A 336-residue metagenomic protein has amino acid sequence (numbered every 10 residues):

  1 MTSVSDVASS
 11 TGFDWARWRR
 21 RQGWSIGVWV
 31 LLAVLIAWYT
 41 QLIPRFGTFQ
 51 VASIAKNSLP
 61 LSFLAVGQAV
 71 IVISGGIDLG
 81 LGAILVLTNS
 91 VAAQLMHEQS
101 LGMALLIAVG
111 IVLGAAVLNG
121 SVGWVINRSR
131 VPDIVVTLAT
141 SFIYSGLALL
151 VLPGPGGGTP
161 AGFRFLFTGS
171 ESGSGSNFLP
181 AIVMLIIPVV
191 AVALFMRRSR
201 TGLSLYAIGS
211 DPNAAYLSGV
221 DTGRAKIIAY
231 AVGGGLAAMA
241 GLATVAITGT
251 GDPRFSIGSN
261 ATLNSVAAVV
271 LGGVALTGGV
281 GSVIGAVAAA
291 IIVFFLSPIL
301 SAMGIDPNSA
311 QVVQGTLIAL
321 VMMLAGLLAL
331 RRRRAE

Functional and structural regions predicted by a protein language model:
M1-A65, L101-L106, A335-E336: Membrane-interfacial amphipathic/re-entrant helices at transmembrane-helix boundaries
G27-T40, Q68, V112, S141-A148 (+5 more regions): Hydrophobic core segments of alpha-helical transmembrane domains in multi-pass membrane transport and ion-translocation
I36-Q41, F46-S100, W124-V131, V266-V283 (+1 more regions): Single transmembrane alpha-helix segments in multi-pass membrane proteins
L42-S53, L149-P155, M196-R197, Y230-A268 (+1 more regions): Inter-helical junctions in multi-pass inner-membrane proteins, predominant in energy-converting antiporter-like
S100-S141, A288-I292: Alpha-helical transmembrane segments within multi-pass membrane transporters and channels
M103-I111, V117-V122, S174-D252: Helix-loop-helix "hairpin" substructures at the membrane interface of multi-pass membrane proteins
D133-R198, A225-I228, I247-S259, I305 (+1 more regions): Transmembrane helix-bundle core of multi-pass membrane transporters and related energy-transducing complexes
A237, D252-G315: Transmembrane alpha-helical segments in multi-pass inner-membrane proteins
